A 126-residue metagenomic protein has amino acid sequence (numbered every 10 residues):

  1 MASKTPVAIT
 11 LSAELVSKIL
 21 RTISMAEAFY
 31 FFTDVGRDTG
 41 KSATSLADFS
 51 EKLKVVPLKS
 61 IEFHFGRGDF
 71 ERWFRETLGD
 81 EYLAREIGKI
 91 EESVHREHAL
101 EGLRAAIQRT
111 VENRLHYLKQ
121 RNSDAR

Functional and structural regions predicted by a protein language model:
M1-R126: Terminal, compositionally biased segments used for targeting/anchoring and flexible tails
